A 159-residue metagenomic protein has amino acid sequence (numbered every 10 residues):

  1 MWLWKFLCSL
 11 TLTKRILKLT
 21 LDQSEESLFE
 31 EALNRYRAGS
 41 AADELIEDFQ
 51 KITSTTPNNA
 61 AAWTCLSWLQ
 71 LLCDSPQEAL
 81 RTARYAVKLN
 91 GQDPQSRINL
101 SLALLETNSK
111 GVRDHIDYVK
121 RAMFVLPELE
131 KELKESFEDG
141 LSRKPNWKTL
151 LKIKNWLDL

Functional and structural regions predicted by a protein language model:
W2-W4, L10, Y118, A122-L159: Terminal, low-structured helical/coil segments at or just beyond the last alpha-helical repeat
L7-S27, I52-S54: TPR-adjacent "capping" and linker segments in tetratricopeptide-repeat scaffold/adaptor proteins
Q23, N58, Q92, L129-E132: Structural signature of alpha-solenoid helical repeat junctions
F29-N90, Q95, L104-N108, Y118-F124: Alpha-helical adaptor scaffolds
S96, L105, L133-F137: Generic hydrophobic, helix-prone segments enriched in Leu/Val/Ile
H115: Mixed-charge, Lys/Arg-enriched low-complexity segments
